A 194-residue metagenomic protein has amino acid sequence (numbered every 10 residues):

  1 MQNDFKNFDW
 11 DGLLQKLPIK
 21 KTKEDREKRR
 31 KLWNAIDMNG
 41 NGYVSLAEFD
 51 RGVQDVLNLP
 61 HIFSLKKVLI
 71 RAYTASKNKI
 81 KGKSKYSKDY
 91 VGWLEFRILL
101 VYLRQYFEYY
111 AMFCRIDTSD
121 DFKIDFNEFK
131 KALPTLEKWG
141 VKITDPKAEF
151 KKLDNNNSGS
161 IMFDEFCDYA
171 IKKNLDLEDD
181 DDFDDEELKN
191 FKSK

Functional and structural regions predicted by a protein language model:
M1-D4, Q15-K20, W33: A detector of helix-start/N-cap boundary segments at the beginnings of structured domains
M1-N7, Y73, Y86: Short, charge-rich, low-complexity alpha-helical interaction segments
D9-K16, Y43-P60, Y90-R104, K123-W139 (+1 more regions): Amphipathic regulatory helices of Ca2+-sensor modules
W10, P18, R26-R29: Short terminal alpha-helical segments
K21, D37-G40, V53, L57-H61 (+7 more regions): Eukaryotic basic, amphipathic alpha-helical target segments in cytosolic regions
R26-L46, F63-W93, E108-D121, I143-F163: Primarily EF-hand calcium-binding motifs
D179-E186: Acidic, Ser/Thr-interspersed intrinsically disordered low-complexity regions
E187-K194: C-terminal helix/juxtamembrane-tail motif
